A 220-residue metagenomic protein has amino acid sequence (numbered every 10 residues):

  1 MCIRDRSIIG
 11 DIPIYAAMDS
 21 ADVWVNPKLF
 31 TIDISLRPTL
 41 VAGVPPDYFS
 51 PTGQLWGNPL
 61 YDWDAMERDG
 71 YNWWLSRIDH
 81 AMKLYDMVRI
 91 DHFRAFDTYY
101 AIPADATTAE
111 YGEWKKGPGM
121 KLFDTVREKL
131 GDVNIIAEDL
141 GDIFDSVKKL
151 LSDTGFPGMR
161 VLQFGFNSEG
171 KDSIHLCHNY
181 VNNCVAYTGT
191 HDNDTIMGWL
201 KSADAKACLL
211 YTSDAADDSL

Functional and structural regions predicted by a protein language model:
M1-D5, Y211-D218: Conserved small/polar residues in nucleotide/adenosyl-binding loops
R4-P13: Conserved, well-ordered alpha-helix/loop/beta-strand core segments that scaffold catalytic motifs
D11, D91-H92, D217-D218: Conserved acidic functional residues
Y15-S213: Alpha-amylase-like alpha-glycosidases and glucanotransferases acting on alpha-linked glucans and related
